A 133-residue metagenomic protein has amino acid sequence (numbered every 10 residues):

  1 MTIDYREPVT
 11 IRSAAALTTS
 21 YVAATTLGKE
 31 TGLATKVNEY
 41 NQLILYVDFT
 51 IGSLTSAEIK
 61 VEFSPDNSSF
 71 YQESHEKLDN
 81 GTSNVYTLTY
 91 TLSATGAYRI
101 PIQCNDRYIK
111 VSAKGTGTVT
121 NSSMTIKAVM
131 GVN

Functional and structural regions predicted by a protein language model:
T2-E39: Solvent-exposed, flexible loop/coil segments flanking beta-strands in beta-rich domains
R6, N67-E76: Surface-exposed loop/edge segments in extracytoplasmic proteins
K29-N41, I51-G52, I100-C104: Extracellular and analogous surface-interaction loops
N41-V47, P101-S122: Noncatalytic modules at the cell exterior or secretory-pathway interfaces, chiefly beta-strand-rich lectin/adhesion
L54-I59: Short coil-to-beta strand junction motifs in C2/discoidin
E62-S64: Conserved Ser/Thr-centered positions that define the repeating blades of beta-propeller domains
E73-Y90: Solvent-exposed serine/threonine-rich low-complexity stretches and specific carbohydrate-binding patches
N121-N133: Exposed low-complexity, polar/acidic, P/S/T/G-rich flexible segments that act as propeptides, protease-susceptible
